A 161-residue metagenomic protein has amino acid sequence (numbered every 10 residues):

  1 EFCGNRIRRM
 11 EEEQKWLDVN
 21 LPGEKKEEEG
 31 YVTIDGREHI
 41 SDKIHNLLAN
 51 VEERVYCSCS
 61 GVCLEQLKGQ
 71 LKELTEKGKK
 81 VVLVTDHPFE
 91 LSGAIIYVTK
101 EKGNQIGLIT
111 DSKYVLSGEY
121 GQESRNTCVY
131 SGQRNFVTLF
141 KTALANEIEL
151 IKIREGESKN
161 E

Functional and structural regions predicted by a protein language model:
E1: Basic, Lys/Arg-rich alpha-helical nucleic-acid-recognition elements, primarily the DNA-binding modules of transcription
G4-E73: PLD-like (HKD) phosphodiesterase/transphosphatidyltransferase domain
S60-E161: C-terminal regulatory/effector modules of DNA-binding transcriptional regulators
